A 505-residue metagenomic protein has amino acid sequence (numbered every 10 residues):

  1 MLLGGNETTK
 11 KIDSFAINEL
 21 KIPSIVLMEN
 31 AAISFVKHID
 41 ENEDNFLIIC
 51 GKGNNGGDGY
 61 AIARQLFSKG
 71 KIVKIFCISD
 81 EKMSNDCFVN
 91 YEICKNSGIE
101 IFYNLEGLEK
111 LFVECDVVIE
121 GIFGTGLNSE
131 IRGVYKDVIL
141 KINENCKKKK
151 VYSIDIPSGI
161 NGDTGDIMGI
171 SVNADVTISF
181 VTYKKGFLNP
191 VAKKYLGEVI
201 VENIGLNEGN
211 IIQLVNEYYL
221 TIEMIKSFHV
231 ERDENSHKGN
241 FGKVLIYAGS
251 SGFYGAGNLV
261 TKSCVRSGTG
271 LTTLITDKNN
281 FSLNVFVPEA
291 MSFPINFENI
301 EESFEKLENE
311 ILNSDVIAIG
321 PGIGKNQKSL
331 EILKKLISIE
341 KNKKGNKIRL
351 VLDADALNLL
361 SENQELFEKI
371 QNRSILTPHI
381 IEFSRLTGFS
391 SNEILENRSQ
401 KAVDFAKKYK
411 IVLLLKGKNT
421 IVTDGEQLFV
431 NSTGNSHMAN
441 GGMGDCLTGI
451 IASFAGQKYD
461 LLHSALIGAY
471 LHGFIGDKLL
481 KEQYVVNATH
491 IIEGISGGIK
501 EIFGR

Functional and structural regions predicted by a protein language model:
M1-I75, F187-L350, N358-I375, I380-R505: Small-residue (G/A/S/T)-rich helix-start motifs and N-terminal tracts that mark the onset
V36-I122, E130-I154, I339-K344, R349 (+2 more regions): Nucleotide and nucleotide-moiety/phosphate-recognizing core
D86-F88, E114-C115, G165, L283-V287 (+1 more regions): Short secondary-structure transition/capping segments
F112-D116, S171, I311-L312, I370: A short, aliphatic-rich alpha-helical micro-motif
D116-V117, I122-G124, N128-N216: Internal gly/pro-rich beta-alpha loop/helix module that stabilizes soluble enzyme cofactors or their anionic handles
